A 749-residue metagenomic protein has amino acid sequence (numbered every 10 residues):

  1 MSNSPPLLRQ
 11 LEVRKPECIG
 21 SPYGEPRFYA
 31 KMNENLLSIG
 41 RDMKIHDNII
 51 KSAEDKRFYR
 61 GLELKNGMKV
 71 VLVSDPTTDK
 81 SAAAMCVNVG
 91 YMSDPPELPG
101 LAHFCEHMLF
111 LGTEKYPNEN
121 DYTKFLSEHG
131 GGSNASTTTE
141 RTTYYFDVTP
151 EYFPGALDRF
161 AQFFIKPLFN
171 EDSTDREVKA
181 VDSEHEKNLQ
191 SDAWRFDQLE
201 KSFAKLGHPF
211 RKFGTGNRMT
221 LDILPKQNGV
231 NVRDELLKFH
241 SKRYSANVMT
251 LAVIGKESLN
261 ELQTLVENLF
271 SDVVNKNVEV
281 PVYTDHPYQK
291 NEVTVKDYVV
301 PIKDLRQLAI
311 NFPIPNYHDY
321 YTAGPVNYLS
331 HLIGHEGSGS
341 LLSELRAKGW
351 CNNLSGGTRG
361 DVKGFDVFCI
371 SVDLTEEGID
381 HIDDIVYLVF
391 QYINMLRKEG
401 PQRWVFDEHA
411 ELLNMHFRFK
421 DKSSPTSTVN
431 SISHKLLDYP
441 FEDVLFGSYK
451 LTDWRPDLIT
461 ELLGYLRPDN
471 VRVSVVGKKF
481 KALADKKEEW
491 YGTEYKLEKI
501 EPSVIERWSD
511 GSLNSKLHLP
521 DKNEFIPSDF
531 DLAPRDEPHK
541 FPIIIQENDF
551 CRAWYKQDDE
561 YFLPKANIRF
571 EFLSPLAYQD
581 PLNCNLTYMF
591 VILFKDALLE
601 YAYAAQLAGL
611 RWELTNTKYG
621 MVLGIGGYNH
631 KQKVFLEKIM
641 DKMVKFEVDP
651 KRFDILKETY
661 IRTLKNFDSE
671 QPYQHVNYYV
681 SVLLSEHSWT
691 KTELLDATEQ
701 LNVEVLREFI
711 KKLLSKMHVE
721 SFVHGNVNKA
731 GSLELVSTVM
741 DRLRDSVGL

Functional and structural regions predicted by a protein language model:
S2-D121, P154, D158-F160, L221-Q227 (+9 more regions): His/Glu-rich zincin catalytic helix
V73, T78-F104, N118-F163, R195-K226 (+7 more regions): M16 family metallopeptidases and their MPP-like homologs
N228-N231, L236, L701, L706: Alpha-helical scaffold elements lining the catalytic groove of polysaccharide deacetylases
L462-Y465: Extended, domain-scale alpha-helical bundle/helix-rich regions
